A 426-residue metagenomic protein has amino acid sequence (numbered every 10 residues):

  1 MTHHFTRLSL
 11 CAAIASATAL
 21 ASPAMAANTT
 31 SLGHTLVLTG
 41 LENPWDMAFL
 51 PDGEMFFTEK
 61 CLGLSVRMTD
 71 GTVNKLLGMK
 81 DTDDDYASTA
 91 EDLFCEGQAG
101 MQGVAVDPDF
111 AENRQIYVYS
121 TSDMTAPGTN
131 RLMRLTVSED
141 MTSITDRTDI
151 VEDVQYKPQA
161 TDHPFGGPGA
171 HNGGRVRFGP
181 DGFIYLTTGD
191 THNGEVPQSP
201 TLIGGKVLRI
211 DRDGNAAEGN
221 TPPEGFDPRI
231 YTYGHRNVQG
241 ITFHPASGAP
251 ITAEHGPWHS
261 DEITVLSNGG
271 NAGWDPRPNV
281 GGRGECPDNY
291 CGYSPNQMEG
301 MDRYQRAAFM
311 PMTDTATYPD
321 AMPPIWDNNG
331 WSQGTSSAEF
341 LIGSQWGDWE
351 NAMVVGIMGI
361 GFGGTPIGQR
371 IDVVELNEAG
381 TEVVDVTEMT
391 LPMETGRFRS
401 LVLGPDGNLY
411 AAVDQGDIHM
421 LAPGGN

Functional and structural regions predicted by a protein language model:
T2-M25: Gram-negative bacterial Sec-dependent N-terminal signal peptides
R7, A13, T30, S143-I144 (+1 more regions): A generic structural signal for short, non-catalytic loop/turn and secondary-structure boundary residues
L8, A15, P44-W45, D83-Y86 (+4 more regions): A broad, structure-centric signal for solvent-exposed, well-ordered loop/edge residues that line or flank functional
A26-E195, F243, G248-T252, G256 (+3 more regions): Acidic, Gly/Ser/Thr-rich repeat motifs that build Ca2+-stabilized beta-propeller blades
G33, T161-D162, D227, T387-M389: Short, flexible loop segments at the rims of nucleotide/cofactor-binding pockets, characterized by
D84-C95, A99-M101, D109-A111, D190-T387 (+1 more regions): Beta-propeller domain segments
E382-P405: Conserved blade-ending motifs and adjacent loop-strand segments that build the rim/top face of beta-propeller domains
